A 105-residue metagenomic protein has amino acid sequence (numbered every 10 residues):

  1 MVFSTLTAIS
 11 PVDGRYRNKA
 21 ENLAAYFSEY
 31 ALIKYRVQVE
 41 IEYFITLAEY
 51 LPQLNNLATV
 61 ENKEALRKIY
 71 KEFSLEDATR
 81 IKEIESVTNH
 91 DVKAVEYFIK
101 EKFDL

Functional and structural regions predicted by a protein language model:
V2-L105: A helix-coil-helix interface module used to build multimeric assemblies and to scaffold catalytic/cofactor sites
